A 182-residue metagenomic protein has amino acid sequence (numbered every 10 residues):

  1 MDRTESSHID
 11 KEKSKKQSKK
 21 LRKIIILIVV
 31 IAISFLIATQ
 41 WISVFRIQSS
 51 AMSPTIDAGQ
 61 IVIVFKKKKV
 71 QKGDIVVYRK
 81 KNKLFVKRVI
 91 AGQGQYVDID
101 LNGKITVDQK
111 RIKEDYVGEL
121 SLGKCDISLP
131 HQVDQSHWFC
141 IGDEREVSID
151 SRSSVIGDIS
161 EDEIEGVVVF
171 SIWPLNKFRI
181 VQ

Functional and structural regions predicted by a protein language model:
D2-S18, I25, S43, P54-Q182: Soluble "head" domains of membrane/secretory-pathway proteins
I24-Q40: Hydrophobic membrane-insertion alpha-helices, especially the h-region of bacterial N-terminal signal peptides
T39-I47: N-terminal active-site beta-alpha-beta segment that forms phosphate/nucleotide-binding and substrate-recognition loops
